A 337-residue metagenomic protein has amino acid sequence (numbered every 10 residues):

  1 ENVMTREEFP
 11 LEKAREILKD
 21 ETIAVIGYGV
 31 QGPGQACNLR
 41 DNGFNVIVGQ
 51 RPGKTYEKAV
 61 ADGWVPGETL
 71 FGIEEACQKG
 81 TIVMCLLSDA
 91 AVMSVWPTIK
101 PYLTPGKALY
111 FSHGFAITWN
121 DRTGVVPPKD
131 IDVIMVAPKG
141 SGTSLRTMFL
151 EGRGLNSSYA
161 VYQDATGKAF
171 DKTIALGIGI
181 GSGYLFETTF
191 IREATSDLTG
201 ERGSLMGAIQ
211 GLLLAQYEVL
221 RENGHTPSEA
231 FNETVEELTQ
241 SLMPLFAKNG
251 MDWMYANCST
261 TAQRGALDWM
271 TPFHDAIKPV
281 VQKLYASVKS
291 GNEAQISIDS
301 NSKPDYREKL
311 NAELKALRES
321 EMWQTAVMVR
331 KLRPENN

Functional and structural regions predicted by a protein language model:
E1-E7, E222-N337: NAD(P)-dependent Rossmann-like dehydrogenase/reductase catalytic/cofactor-binding core
E1-G67: NAD(P)+-binding Rossmann beta1-loop-alpha1 motif at the extreme N-terminus of oxidoreductases
L18, I23-I26, V30, G34 (+11 more regions): Conserved active-site and cofactor/substrate-binding residues in soluble primary-metabolism enzymes
T22-I23, N45-I47, T81-M84, K107-A108 (+4 more regions): Structural motif
C37-G43, Q78-T81, T104, L155: Short, surface-exposed connector motifs at secondary-structure boundaries
R51-K54, V60-T118, V126-S141: Rossmann-like NAD(P)-binding element
Y110-R202: Rossmann-fold dinucleotide-binding core
G167-E222, S228-F246: Active-site-proximal catalytic alpha-helix in oxidoreductases
